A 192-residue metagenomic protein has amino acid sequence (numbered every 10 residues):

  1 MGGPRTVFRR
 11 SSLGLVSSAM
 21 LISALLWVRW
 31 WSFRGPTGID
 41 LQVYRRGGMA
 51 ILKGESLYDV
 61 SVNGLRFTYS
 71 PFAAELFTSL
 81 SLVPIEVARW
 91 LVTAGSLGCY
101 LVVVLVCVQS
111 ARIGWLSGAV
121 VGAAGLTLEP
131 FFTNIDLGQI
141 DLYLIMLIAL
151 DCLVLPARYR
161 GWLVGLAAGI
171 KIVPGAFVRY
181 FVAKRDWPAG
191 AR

Functional and structural regions predicted by a protein language model:
G2-G3, G175-R192: Perimembrane helix-loop-helix junctions
G2-W115, P130-T133: TM-lumen/periplasm interface segments of multi-pass membrane proteins, especially the first transmembrane helix
E86-V87, I113-A119, A157-W162, W187-A189: Membrane-helix interface segments
A94-C99, L142-L147, A167-V173: Membrane-embedded alpha-helical segments of multi-pass membrane proteins, especially the transmembrane helices
V120-L126, V164, A168: Short helix- or helix-capping micro-motifs that position conserved polar/aromatic residues at function-defining sites
T133-D141: Short acidic/glycine- and proline-prone juxtamembrane loop motifs at membrane-interface regions of multi-pass membrane
Y143-Y159: Specific aromatic-rich, kink-prone transmembrane helix
Y159-V182: Membrane-interface alpha helices of multi-pass inner-membrane proteins
